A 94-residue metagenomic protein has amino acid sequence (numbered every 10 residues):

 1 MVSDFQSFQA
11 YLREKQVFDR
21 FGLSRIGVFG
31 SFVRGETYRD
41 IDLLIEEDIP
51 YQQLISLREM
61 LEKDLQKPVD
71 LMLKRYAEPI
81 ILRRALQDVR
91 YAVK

Functional and structural regions predicted by a protein language model:
M1-G27, V33-Y38, E46-K94: Catalytic core of pol beta-like nucleotidyltransferases
